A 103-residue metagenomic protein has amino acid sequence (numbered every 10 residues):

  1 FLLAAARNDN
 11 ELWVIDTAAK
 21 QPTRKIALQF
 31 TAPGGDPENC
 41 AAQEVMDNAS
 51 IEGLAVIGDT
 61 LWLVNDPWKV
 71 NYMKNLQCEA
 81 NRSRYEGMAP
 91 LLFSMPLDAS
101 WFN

Functional and structural regions predicted by a protein language model:
F1-N103: Sequence/structural signature of beta-propeller domains
